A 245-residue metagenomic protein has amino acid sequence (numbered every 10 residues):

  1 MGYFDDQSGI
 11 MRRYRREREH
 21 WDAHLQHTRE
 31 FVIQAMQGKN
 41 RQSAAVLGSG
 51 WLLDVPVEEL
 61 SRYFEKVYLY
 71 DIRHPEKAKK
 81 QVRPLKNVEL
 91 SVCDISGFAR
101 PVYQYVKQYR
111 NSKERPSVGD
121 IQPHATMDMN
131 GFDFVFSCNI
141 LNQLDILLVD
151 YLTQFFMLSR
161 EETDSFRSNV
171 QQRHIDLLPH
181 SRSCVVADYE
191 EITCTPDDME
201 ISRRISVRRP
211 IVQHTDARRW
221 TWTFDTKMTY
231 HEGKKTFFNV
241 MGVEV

Functional and structural regions predicted by a protein language model:
M1-R41: Class I SAM-dependent methyltransferase Rossmann-like catalytic core, especially the SAM/SAH-binding loop
R41-L52: Conserved class I S-adenosyl-L-methionine
G50-F64: Conserved SAM-binding loop of SAM-dependent methyltransferases across substrates and taxa, primarily the Class I
K66-D71, V92: Conserved SAM-binding motif I beta-strand of class I
V82-M129: S-adenosyl-L-methionine
S117-T126, N130-T153: A short SAM/SAH-binding and catalytic strip from SAM-dependent methyltransferases
F134-S137, S159-V170, S181-D188: Conserved beta-strand signature within the Rossmann-like core of class I S-adenosyl-L-methionine
E191-V245: Charged, low-complexity C-terminal accessory regions
